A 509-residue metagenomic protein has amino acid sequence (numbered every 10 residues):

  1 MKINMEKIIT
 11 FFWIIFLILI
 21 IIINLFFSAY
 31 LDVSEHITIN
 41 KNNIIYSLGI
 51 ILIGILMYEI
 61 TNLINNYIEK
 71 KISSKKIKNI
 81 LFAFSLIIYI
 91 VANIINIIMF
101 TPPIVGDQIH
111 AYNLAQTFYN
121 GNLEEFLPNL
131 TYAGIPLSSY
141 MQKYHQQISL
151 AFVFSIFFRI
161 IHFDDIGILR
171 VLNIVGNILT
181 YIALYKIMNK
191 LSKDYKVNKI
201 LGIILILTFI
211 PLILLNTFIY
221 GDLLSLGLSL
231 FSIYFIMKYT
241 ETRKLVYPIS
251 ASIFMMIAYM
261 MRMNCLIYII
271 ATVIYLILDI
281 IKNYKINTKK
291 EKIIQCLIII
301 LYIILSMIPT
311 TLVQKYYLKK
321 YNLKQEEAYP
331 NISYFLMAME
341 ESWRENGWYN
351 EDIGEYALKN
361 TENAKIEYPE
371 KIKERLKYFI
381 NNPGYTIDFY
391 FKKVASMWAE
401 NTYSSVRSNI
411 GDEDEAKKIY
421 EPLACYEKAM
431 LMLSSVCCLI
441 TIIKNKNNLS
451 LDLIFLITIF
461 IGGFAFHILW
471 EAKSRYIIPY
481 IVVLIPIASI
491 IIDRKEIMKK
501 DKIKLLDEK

Functional and structural regions predicted by a protein language model:
M1-I95, I294-I303, D501, L506-K509: Start-transfer (signal-anchor) and selected internal transmembrane alpha helices of multi-pass inner/ER membrane
H36-I51, G167-I168, L172-N173, F389-G463: Membrane-interface anchor segments at the N-terminal boundary of transmembrane helices in multi-pass membrane enzymes
N113-F118, F126-F163, V394: Short hydrophobic/aromatic helix or loop-helix immediately within or flanking a transmembrane segment in polytopic
E124-I135, Y317-R407: Membrane-proximal stem/loop segments at transmembrane-domain junctions that anchor or position
M141-S155, I160-I182, Y420-Y426: Loop-to-helix entry region of an early transmembrane alpha helix in multi-pass inner-membrane enzymes
V171-K193, F231, L433-I440: Transmembrane-helix motifs of polytopic, lipid-linked glycan transferases
L184-T208, S450-I454: Transmembrane-helix signature of polytopic, membrane-embedded enzymes that assemble or transfer cell-envelope glycans
L214-S225: Short acidic/glycine- and proline-prone juxtamembrane loop motifs at membrane-interface regions of multi-pass membrane
